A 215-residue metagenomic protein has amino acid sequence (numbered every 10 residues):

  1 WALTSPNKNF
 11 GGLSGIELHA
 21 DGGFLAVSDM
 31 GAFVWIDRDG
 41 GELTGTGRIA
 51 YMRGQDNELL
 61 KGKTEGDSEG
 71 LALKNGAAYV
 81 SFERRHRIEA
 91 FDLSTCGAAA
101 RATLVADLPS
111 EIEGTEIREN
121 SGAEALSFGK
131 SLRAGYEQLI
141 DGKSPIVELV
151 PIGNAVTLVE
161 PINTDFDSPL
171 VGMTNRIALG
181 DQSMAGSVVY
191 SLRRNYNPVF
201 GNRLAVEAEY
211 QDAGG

Functional and structural regions predicted by a protein language model:
W1-G215: Sequence/structural signature of beta-propeller domains
